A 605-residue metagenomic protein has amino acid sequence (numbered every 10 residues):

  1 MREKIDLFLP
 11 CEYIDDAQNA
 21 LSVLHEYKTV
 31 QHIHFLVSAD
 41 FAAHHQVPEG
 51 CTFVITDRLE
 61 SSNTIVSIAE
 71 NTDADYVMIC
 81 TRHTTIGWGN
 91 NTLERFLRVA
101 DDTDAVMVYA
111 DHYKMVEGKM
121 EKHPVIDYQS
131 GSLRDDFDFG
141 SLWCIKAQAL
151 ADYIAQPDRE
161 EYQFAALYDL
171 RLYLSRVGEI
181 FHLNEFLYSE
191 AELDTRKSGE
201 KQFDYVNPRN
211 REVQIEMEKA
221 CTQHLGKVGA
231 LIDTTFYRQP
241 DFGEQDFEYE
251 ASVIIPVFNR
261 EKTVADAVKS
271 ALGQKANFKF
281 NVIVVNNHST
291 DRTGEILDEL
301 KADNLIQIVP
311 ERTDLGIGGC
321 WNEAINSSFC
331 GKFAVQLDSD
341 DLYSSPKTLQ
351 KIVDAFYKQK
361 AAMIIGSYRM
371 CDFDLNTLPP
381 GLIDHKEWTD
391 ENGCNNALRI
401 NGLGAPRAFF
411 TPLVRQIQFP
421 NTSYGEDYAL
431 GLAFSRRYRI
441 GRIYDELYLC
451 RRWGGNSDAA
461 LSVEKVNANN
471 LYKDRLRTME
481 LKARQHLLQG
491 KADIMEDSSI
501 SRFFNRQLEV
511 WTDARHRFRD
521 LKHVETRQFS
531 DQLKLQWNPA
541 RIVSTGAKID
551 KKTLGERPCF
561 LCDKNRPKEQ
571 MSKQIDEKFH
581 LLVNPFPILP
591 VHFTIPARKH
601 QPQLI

Functional and structural regions predicted by a protein language model:
I5-D16, Y27, S38-A39, A251-T263 (+3 more regions): A conserved hydrophobic helix/loop-capping motif in glycosyltransferases and polysaccharide synthases
A20-Q31, K269-K279: Short, acidic, metal-binding catalytic loop of nucleotide-sugar glycosyltransferases
V37-H45, T85, N286-E295, T313: A conserved acidic beta->alpha catalytic loop
D57-N71, E311-F329: Glycine-rich, basic loop-to-helix element that forms the pyrophosphate-binding segment of sugar-nucleotide handling
T85, N90-K122, K347-P380: Conserved donor NDP-sugar-binding/catalytic core segment of glycosyltransferases
E117-S141, S367, P380-I400: Short, flexible, basic/aromatic active-site loop/helix in glycosyltransferases
E160-L170, S423-L430: Acidic donor-binding loop at a coil-to-helix junction in glycosyltransferase catalytic cores that engages
K491-Q603: Active-site microenvironments that recognize anionic phosphate/pyrophosphate groups
